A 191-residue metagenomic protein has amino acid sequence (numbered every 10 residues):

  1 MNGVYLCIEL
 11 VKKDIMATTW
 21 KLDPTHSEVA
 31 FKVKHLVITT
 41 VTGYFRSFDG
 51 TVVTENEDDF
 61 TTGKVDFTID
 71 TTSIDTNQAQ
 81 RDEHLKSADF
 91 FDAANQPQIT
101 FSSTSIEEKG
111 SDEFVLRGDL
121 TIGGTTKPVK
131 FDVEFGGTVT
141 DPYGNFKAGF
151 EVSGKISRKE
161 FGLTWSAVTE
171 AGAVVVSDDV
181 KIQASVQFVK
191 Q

Functional and structural regions predicted by a protein language model:
M1-I15: Short, Lys/Arg-enriched N-terminal segments with co-localized hydrophobic residues within the first ~10-30 amino acids
Y5, M16-Q191: Low-complexity, acidic/polar, glycine-enriched regions of mature
